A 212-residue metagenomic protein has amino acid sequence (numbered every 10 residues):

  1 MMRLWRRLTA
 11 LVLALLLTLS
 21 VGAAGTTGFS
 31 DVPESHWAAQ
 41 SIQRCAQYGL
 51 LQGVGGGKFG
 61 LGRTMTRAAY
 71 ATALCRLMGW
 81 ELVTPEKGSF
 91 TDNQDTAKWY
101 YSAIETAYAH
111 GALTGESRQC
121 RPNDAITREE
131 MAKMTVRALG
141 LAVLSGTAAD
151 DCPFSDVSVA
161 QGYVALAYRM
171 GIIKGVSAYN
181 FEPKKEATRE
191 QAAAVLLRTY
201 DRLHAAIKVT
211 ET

Functional and structural regions predicted by a protein language model:
M2-A39, Q52-Y101, A109-A132, R137-G162 (+2 more regions): Feature responds to low-complexity, polar/acidic, surface-exposed segments characteristic of secreted/exported proteins
A165: Hydrophobic alpha-helical
Y168-M170: GST-like fold's C-terminal all-alpha helical module
